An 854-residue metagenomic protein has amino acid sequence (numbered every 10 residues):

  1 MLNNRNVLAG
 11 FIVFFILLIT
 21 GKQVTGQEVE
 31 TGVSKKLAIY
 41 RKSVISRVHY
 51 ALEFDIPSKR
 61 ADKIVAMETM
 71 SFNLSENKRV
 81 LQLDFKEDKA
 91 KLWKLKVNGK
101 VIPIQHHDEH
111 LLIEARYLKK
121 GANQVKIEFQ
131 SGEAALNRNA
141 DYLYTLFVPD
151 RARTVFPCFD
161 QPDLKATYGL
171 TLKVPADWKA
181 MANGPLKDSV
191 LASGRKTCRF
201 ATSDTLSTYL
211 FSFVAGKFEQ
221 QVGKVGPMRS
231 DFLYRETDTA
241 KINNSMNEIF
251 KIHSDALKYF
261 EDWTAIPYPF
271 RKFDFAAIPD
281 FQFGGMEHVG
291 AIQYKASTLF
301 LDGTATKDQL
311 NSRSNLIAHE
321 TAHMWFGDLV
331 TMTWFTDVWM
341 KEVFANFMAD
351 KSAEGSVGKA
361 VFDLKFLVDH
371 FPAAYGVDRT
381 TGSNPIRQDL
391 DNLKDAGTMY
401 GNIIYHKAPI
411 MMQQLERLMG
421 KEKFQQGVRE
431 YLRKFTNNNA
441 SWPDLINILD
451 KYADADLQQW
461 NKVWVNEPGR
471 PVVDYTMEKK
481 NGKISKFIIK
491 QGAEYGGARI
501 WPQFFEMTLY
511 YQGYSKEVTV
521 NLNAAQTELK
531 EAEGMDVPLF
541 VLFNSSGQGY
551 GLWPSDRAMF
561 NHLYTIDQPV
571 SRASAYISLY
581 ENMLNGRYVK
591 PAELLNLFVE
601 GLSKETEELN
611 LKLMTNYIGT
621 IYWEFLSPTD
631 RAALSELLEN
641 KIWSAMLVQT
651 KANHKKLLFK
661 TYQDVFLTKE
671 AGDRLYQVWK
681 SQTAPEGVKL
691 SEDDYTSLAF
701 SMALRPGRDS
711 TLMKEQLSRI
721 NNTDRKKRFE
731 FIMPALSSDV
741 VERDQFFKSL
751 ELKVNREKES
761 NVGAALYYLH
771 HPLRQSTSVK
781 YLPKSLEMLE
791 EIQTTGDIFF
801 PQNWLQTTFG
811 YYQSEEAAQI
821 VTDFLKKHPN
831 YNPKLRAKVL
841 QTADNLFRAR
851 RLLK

Functional and structural regions predicted by a protein language model:
M1-V29: Bacterial Sec-dependent N-terminal signal peptides
N3-V7, T25-G26, Y40, F200 (+8 more regions): Hydrophobic alpha-helical and helix-loop surface patches within well-folded domains that function as non-catalytic
V24-A66, N77, W93, N137-D141 (+3 more regions): N-terminal, polar/Ser/Thr-rich
K35-K42, K119-K120, E128-L172, G216-Q221 (+1 more regions): Glycine/proline-rich low-complexity spacer/linker segments in large multi-domain proteins
A66, F159-A318, F347-D350, K359 (+5 more regions): Hydrophobic helix-coil surface modules that form long, contiguous segments used for peptide/substrate interaction
K78-V101, F504, T508-G513: Solvent-exposed beta-hairpin/edge-strand motifs
K86-L143, S193, Q526-D536: A surface-exposed beta-strand-loop module
T171-V174, K179, S189, K196 (+7 more regions): Non-catalytic accessory/interaction domains
